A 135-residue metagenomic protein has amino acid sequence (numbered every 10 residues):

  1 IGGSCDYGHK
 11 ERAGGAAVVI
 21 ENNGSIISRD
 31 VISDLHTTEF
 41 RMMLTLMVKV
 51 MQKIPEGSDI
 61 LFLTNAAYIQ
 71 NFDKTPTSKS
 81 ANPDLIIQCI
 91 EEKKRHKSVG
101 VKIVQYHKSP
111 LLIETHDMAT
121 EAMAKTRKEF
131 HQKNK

Functional and structural regions predicted by a protein language model:
I1-R41, K53: RNase H-like nuclease fold core
G3-K10, M47-H116: RNase H catalytic domain
A17-I20, S80-A81, T120-A124: Short, low-complexity, polar/charged sequence segments that are solvent-exposed and flexible
V19-I20, I60, N82-P83, H131-K133: Alpha-helix boundary/interfacial micro-motifs
S28-S33, V50, E91-K93, H131-K135: Short C-terminal domain-edge/linker segments immediately following a structured domain
E114-K135: Charged phosphate-binding loop/patch that engages nucleotide di/tri-phosphates or the phosphate backbone of nucleic
